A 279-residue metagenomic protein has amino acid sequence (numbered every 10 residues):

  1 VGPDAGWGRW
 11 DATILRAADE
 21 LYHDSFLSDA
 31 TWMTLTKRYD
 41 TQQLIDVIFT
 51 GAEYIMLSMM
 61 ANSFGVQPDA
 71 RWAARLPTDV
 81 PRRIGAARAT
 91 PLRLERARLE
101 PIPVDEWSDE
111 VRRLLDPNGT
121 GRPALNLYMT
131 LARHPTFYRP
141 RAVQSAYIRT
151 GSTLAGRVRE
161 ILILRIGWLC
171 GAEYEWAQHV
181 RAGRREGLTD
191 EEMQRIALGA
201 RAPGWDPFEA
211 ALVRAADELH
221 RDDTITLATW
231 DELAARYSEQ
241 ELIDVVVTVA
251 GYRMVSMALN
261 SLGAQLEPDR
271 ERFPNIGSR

Functional and structural regions predicted by a protein language model:
V1-R279: Hydrophobic alpha-helical segments
